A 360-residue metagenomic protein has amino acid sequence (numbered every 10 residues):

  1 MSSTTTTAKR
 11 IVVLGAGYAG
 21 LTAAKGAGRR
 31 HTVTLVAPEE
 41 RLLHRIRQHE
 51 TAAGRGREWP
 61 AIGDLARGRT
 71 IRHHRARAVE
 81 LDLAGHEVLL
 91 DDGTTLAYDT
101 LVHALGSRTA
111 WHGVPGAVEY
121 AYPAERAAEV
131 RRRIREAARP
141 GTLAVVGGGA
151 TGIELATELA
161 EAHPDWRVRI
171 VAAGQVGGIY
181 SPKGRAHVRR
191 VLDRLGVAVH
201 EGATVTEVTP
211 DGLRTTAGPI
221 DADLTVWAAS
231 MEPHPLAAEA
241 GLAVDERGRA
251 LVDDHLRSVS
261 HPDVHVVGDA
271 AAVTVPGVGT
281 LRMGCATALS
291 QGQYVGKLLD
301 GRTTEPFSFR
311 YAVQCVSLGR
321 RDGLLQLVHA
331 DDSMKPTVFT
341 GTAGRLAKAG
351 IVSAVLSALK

Functional and structural regions predicted by a protein language model:
S2-I71, I153-P182: Beta1-alpha1 glycine-rich phosphate/pyrophosphate-binding loop at the start of Rossmann-like nucleotide-binding domains
S2-K9, T70-T142, V226: FAD-binding core/adjacent interface of flavoenzyme oxidoreductases
V12-G15, H103, V146-G147: Conserved N-terminal Rossmann-fold NAD(P)-binding element of oxidoreductases
R72-L81, V88, L96, A162-D254: A Rossmann-like FAD-binding core segment of flavoenzymes
V118-G141, P219-L224, A228-S290: FAD-site-proximal beta/loop scaffold in flavoenzymes
E129-W166, V171: Rossmann-like NAD(P)H-binding beta-loop-alpha module
C285-C315: Internal hydrophobic alpha-helix adjacent to the cofactor/substrate pocket in enzyme cavities
Q314, R320-K360: C-terminal auxiliary extensions adjacent to catalytic cores
